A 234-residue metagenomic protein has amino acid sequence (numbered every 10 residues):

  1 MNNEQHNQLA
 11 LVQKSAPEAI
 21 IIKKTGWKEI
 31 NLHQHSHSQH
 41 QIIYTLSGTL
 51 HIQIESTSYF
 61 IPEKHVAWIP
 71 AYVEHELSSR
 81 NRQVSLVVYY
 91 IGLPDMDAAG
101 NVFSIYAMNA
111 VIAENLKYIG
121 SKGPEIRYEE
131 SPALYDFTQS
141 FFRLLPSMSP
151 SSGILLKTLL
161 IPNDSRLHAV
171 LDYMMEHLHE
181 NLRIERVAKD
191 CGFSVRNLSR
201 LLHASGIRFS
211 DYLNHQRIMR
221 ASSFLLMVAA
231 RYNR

Functional and structural regions predicted by a protein language model:
M1-Q53, Y59: Generic protein-terminus/edge-of-domain signal
W27-K28, S151-L159, R200-S205: Short, Lys/Arg-enriched N-terminal segment that forms or immediately precedes the first helix of a structured domain
I30-H37, L77-R80, A98-N101, R127: Short histidine-centered beta-strand/loop micro-motifs that create catalytic or ligand/metal-coordination sites
T49, Y72-F103: Ligand-binding loop in jelly-roll beta-barrel domains
S56-A71: Short acidic-glycine-tyrosine-enriched beta hairpin
I105-E176: An amphipathic alpha-helical interaction segment
H168-L171, S210, S222: Hydrophobic residues on short alpha-helical segments
M175, N181-M219, V228, R234: Basic/polar phosphate-binding segments, predominantly the helix-turn-helix DNA-binding elements of transcriptional
